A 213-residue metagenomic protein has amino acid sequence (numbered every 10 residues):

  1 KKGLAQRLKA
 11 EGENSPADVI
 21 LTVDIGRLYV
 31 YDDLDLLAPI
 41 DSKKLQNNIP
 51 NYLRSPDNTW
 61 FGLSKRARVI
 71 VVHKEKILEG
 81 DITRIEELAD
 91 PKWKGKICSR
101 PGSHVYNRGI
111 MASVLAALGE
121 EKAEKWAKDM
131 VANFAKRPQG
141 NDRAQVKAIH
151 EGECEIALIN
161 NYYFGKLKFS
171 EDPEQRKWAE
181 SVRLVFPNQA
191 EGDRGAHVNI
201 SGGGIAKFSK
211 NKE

Functional and structural regions predicted by a protein language model:
K1-R27: Early extracytoplasmic/lumenal segment of secretory-pathway proteins
L8, Y31, I149-H150, I205: Hydrophobic residues within well-ordered alpha-helices
E11-I20, L36, W93-G95, E151-I159: Alpha-to-beta junction loops
S15-I20, A38-V72, E86, I97-S99: A structural signal for short loop-to-beta-strand junctions that line the ligand-binding cleft of periplasmic/secreted
L37-Q46, T59-F61, E86-A89, P173-H197 (+1 more regions): Short beta-strand->loop
V69-K76, A116, N188-Q189, V198-N211: A bilobed periplasmic-binding-protein/Venus flytrap-type ligand-binding module shared by bacterial periplasmic
I77-W93: Flexible hinge/capping segments at coil-to-helix
G102, Y106-G109, S113-P187: Ligand-binding pocket segment of bilobal, Venus flytrap-like solute-binding proteins
